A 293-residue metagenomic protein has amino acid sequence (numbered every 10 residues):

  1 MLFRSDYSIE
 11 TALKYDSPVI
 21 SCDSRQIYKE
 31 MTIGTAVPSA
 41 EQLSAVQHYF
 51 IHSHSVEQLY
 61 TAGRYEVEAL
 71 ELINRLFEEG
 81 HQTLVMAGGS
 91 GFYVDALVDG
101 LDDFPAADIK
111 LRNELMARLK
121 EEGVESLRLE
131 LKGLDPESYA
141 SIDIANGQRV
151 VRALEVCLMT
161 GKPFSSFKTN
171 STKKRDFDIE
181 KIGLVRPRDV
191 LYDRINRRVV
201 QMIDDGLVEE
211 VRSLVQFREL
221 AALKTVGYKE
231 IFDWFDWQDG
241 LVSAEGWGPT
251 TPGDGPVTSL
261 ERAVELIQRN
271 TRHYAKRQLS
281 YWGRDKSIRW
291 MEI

Functional and structural regions predicted by a protein language model:
M1-I293: Phosphate/pyrophosphate-binding catalytic cores of soluble transferases and nucleic-acid-acting enzymes
